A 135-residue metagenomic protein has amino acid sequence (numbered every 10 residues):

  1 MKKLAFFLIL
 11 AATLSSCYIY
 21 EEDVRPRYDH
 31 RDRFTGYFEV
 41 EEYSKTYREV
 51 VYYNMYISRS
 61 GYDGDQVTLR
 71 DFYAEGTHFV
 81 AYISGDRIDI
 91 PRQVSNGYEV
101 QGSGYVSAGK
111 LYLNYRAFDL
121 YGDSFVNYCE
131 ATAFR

Functional and structural regions predicted by a protein language model:
M1-L4: Positively charged n-region of N-terminal signal peptides that target proteins for export
T13-S16: C-terminal motif of bacterial Sec signal peptides marking the signal peptidase cleavage site
Y18-E21: Bacterial signal peptide processing site
D23-E39, G61: N-terminal helix-cap/turn-to-beta initiation motif at the start of protein domains
T46-G85: N-terminal glycine/threonine-rich, aromatic-flanked beta-hairpin/loop signature
Y56, V80-I83, Q101-S107, E130-R135: Extended lipid/amphipathic-ligand handling interfaces
I90-D119: Acidic, glycine-rich flexible loop segments
Y112-R135: Edge beta-strand at a domain terminus
